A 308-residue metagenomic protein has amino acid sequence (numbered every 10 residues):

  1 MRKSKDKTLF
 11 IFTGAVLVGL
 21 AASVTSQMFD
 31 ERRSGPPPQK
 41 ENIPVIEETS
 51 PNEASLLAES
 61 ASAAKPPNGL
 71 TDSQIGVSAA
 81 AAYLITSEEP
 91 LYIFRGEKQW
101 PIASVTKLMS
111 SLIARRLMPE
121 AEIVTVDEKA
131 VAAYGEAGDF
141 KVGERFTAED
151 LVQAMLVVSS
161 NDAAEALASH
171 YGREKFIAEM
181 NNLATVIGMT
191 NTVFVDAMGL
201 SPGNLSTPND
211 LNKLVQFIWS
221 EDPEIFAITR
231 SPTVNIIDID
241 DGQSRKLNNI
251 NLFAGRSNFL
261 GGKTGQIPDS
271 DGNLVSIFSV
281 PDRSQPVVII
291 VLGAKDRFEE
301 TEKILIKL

Functional and structural regions predicted by a protein language model:
R2-D6, D30-N209, Q216-W219: Active-site-adjacent loops and short helices of periplasmic peptidoglycan-processing enzymes
K5-F10, S23-Q27, G35-E47, M189-T190 (+1 more regions): Domain-terminus/edge residues, biased toward the C-terminal soluble/receptor-binding domains of extracytoplasmic
F12-A22: Core hydrophobic alpha-helical transmembrane segments of single-pass membrane proteins
